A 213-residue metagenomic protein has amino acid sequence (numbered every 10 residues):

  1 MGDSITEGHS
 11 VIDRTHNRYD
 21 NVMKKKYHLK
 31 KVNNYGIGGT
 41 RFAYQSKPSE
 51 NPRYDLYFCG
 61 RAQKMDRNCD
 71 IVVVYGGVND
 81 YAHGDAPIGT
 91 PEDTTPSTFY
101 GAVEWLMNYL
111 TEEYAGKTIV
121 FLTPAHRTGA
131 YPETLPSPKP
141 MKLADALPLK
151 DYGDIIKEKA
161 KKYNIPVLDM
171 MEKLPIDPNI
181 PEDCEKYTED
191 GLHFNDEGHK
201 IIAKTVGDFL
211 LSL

Functional and structural regions predicted by a protein language model:
M1-S4, Y35-G38, Y75-N79, L122-H126 (+1 more regions): Active-site-proximal beta-strand/loop segments in catalytic clefts of secreted hydrolases
T6-S97, G101: Conserved SGNH/GDSL esterase-like catalytic core that processes O-acyl groups on lipids and polysaccharides
V11, K47, G84, P124-L213: Catalytic His-Asp segment of secreted/periplasmic serine-dependent ester chemistry enzymes
L29, Y114-T118: A short helix->loop->beta-strand "cap" motif at the edges of active sites that frequently abuts
A62, V103-M107, G153: Generic structural signal for well-ordered alpha-helices, preferentially at hydrophobic/aromatic core positions
D66, E112-Y114: Short, conserved loop/helix-junction motifs that constitute active-site signature segments in enzyme catalytic cores
V73-Y75, T118-L122, L149: Conserved, well-ordered alpha-helix/loop/beta-strand core segments that scaffold catalytic motifs
L106-L110, A160: Hydrophobic positions in alpha-helices of CheY-like receiver
